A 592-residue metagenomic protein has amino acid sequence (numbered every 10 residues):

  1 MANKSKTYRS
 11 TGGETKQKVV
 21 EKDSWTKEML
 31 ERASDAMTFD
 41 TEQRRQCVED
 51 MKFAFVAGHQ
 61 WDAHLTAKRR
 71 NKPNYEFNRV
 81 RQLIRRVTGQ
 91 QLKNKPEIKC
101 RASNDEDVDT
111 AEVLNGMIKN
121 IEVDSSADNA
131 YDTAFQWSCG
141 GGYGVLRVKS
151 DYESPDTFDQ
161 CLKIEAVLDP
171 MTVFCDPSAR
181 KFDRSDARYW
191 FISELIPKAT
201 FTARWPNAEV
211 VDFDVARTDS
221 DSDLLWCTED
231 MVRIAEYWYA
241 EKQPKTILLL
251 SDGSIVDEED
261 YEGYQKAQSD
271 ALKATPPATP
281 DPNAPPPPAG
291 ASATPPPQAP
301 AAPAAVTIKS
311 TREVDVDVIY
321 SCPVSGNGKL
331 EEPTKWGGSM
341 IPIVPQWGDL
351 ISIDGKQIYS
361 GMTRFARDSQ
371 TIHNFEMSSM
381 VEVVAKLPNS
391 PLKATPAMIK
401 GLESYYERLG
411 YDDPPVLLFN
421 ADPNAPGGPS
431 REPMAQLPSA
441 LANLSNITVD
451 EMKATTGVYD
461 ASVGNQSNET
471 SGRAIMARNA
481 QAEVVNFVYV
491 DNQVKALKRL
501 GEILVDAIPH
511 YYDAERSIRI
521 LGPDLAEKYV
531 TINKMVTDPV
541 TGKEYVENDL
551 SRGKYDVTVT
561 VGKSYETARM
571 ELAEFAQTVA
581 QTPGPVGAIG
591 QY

Functional and structural regions predicted by a protein language model:
M1-Y592: Extended alpha-helical, oligomerization-prone segments that build pores/tubes and scaffolds
